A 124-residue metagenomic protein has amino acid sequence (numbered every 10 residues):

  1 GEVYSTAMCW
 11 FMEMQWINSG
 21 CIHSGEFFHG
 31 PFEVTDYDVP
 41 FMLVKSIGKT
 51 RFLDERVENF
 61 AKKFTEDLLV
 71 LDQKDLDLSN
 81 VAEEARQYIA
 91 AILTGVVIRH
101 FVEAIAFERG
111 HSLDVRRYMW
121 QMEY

Functional and structural regions predicted by a protein language model:
G1-Y124: A SIS-like phosphosugar-recognition module
